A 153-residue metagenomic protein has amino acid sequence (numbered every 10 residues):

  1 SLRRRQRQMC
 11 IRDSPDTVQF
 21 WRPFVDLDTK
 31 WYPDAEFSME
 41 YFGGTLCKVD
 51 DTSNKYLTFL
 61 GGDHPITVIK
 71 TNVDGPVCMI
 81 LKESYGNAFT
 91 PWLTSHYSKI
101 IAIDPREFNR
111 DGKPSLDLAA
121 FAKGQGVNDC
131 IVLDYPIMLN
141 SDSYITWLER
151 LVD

Functional and structural regions predicted by a protein language model:
S1-I11: Single conserved hydrophobic/aromatic residue that forms the stacking wall/gate of nucleotide- or nucleobase-binding
M9, I66-V73: Short boundary motifs at domain starts and secondary-structure transition points
S14-P15, Q19-I66, C78: Long, His/Glu/Asp-enriched segments that create or flank divalent metal/ion-associated functional microenvironments
D50, I69-T71, L148-D153: Intrinsically disordered, low-complexity repeat and linker tracts
D74-P136, E149-V152: C-terminal soluble interaction/assembly domains
L139-N140: Short glycine-rich, flexible loops that bind phosphorylated cofactors or substrates
S143-T146: Edge beta-strands of extracellular beta-sandwich domains
